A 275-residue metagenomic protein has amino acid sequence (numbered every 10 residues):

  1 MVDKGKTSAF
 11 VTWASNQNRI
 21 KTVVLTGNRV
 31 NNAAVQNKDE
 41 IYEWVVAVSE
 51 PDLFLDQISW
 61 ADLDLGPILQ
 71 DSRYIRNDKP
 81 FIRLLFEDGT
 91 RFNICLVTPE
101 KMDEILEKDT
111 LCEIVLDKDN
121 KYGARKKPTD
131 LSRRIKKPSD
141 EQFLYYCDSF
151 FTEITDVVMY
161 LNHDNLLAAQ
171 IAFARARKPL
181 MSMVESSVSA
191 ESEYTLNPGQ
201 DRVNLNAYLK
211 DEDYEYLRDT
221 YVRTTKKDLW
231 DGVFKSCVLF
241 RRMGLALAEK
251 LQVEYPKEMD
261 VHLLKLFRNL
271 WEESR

Functional and structural regions predicted by a protein language model:
M1-N18, T26-A34, V45-D103: Metal-dependent nucleotidyltransferase catalytic core
N32-A33, D109, D164: Short loop/turn hinge sites at secondary-structure boundaries
Q36-Y42: A short, glycine/Asx- and small/polar-enriched loop/turn that sits immediately N-terminal to a beta-strand
P67-N77, V115-K127, L209-D219: Short secondary-structure transition/capping segments
P99-K118: A short alpha->loop->secondary-structure connector
C112-Y145: A short, charged helix-loop
R133-R275: Conserved nucleotidyltransferase catalytic core and NTase-mimicking acidic/glycine-rich helix/loop elements in nucleic
